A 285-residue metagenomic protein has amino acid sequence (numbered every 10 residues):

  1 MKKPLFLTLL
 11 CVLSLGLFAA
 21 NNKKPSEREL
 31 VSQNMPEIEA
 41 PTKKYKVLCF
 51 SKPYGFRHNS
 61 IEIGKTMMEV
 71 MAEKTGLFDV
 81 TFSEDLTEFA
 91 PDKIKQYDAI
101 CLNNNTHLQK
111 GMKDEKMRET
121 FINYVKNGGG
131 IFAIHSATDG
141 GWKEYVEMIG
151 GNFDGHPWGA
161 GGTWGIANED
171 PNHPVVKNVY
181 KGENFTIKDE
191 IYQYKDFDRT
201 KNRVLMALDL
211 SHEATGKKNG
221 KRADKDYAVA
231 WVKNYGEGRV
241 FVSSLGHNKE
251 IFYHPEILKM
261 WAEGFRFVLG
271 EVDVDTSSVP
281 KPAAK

Functional and structural regions predicted by a protein language model:
M1-P4: Positively charged n-region of N-terminal signal peptides that target proteins for export
T8-G16: Bacterial N-terminal signal peptides
N22-T42, E62, E73-T75, H212-V229 (+1 more regions): Extracellular ligand-binding/catalytic regions of CAZymes and related secreted enzymes and adhesion modules
R28-Q33, W158-G236: Catalytic beta-strand/loop cores that center a nucleophilic Ser/Cys/Thr and support acyl-enzyme chemistry
Y45: Nucleotide donor/acceptor-binding cores
C49, F56-G140: Helical hinge/lid and interdomain linker segments adjacent to catalytic or ligand-binding clefts that mediate domain
G55, H135, G161-T163, Y180 (+2 more regions): Active-site rim elements
T106-G182: A glycine-rich, often tryptophan-bearing local segment used as a flexible ligand/cofactor-contacting loop or short
